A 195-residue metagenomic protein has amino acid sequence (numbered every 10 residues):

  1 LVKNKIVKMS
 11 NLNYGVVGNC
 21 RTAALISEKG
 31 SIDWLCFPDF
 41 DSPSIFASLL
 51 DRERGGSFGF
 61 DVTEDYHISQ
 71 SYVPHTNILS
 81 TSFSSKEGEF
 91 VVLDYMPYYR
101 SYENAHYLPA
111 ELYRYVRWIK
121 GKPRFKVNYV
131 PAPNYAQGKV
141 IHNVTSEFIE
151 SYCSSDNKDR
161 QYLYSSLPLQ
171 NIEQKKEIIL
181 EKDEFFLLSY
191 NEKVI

Functional and structural regions predicted by a protein language model:
L1-I6: N-terminal amphipathic/basic-hydrophobic helices that include classical n-h-c signal peptides and signal-anchor
V7-E28, I32-I195: Beta-sandwich/jelly-roll carbohydrate-recognition scaffolds of carbohydrate-active enzymes
